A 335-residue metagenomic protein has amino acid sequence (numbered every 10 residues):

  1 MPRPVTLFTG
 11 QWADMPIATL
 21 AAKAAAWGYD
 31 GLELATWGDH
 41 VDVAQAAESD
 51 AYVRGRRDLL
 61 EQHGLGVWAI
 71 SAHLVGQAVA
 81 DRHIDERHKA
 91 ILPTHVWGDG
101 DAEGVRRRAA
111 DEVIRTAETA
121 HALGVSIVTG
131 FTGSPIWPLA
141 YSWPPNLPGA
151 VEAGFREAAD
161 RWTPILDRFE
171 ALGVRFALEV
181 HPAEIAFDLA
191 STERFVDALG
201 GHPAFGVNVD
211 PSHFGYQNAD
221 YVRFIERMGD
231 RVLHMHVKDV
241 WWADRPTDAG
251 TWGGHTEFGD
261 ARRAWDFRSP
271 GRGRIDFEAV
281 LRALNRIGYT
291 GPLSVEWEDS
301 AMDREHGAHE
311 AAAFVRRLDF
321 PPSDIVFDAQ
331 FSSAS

Functional and structural regions predicted by a protein language model:
V5, G31, I70, V151-R274 (+1 more regions): Acidic/histidine-rich catalytic cores of soluble enzymes
F8-W12, A35-D39, A72-V75, G133-P135 (+4 more regions): Active-site beta-loop-alpha junctions enriched in small/polar residues
A13-A24, R108-E118, Q217-I225, F277-V280: Short, acidic/polar
D14, K23, Q62, V79-V207 (+1 more regions): Active-site acidic/histidine proton-transfer and metal-coordination neighborhood in alpha/beta enzyme cores
A21-W27, E48-A69, I84-E86, E118-G124 (+4 more regions): Acidic (Asp/Glu)-rich catalytic clusters
A24, L32, L60, I70 (+9 more regions): Conserved, mostly hydrophobic/aromatic
A35-R57, T132-L139: Glycine-rich, proline-tolerant flexible connector loops at the mouths of alpha/beta enzymes
R304-I325, F331: C-terminal helical cap(s) of enzyme catalytic domains, especially alpha/beta-barrels
